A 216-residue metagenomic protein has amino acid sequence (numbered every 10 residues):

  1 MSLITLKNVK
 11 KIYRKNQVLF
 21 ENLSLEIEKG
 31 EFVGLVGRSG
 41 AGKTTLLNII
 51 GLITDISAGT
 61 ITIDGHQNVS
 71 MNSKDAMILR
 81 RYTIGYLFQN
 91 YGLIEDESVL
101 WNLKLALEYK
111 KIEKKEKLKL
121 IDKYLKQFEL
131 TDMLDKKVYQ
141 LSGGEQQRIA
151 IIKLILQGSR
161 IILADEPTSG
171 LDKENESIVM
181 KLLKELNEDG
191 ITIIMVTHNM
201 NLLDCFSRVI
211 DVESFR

Functional and structural regions predicted by a protein language model:
V36-R38: The feature captures the beta-strand-to-loop junction immediately N-terminal to the Walker
G51: Helix-to-loop junction immediately C-terminal to a conserved catalytic motif
G59-V69: Conserved ABC transporter NBD signature motif
N68-G85, E188: ABC ATPase NBD coupling module
K137-L141, E145: Conserved ABC ATPase signature
L156-R160: A short, proline-enriched helix->beta-strand linker immediately N-terminal to the Walker B motif in ABC-type P-loop
I162-D165: Catalytic Walker B motif of ABC-type/P-loop ATPase nucleotide-binding domains
